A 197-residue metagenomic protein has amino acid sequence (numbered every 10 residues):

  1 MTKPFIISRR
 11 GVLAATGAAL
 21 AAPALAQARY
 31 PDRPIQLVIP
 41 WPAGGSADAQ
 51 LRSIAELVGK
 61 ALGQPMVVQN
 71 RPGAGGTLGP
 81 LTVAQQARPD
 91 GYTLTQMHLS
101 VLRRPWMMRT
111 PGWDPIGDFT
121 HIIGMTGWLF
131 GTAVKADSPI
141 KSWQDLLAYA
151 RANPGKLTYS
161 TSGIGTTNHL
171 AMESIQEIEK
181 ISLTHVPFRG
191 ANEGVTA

Functional and structural regions predicted by a protein language model:
M1-A22: N-terminal secretory signal peptides
L37-Q50, G73-A74, S160-T167: Extracytoplasmic "Venus flytrap"
G44, V83-A84, M172, A197: Hydrophobic residues within well-ordered alpha-helices
A47-L62, H169-E177: Short, polar/charged alpha-helical segment
T77-P80, R103, G194-V195: Short, hydrophobic alpha-helical packing/hinge segments within bilobed ligand-binding/sensory domains
Q85-G91, W106-E193: Hinge/capping helix and adjacent helix->loop/strand transition within the periplasmic-binding protein
Q96-V101, A191: Beta->alpha turn/N-cap motifs
